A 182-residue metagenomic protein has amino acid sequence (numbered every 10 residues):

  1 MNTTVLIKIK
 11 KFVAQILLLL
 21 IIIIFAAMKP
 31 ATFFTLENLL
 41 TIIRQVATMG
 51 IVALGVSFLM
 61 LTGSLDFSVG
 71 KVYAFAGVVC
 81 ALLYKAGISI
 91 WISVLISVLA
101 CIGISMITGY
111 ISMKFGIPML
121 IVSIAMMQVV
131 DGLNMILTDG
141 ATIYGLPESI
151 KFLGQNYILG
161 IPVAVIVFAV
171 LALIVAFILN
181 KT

Functional and structural regions predicted by a protein language model:
M1-I16: Transmembrane alpha-helical segments of polytopic membrane transport and secretion proteins
L6-K10, L40, R44-A47, G154-I158: Alpha-helical membrane-interface segments at transmembrane helix boundaries
F12-I16, I42, G50, K71-F75 (+3 more regions): Hydrophobic alpha-helical transmembrane segments
I16-I24, I51-G55, L95-I107, L133 (+1 more regions): Generic alpha-helical transmembrane segments of integral inner-membrane proteins, especially permease/transport modules
L20-A31, T35-A86, I111-F115: Single transmembrane alpha-helix segments in multi-pass membrane proteins
F58, L82, A86, M106-K114 (+3 more regions): Membrane-interface helix caps of multi-pass small-molecule transporters
I88-M126: Alpha-helical transmembrane segments within multi-pass membrane transporters and channels
F115, M119-K181: Transmembrane helix-bundle core of multi-pass membrane transporters and related energy-transducing complexes
